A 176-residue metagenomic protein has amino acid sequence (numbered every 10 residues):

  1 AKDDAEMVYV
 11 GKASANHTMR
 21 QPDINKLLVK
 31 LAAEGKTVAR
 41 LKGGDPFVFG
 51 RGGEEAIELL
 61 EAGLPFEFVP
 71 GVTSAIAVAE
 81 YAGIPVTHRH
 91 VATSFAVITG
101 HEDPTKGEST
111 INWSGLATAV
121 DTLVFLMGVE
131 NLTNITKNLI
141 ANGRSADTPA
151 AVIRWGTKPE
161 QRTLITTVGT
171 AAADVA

Functional and structural regions predicted by a protein language model:
A1, L59, V78-A79, I135 (+1 more regions): Hydrophobic packing residues within well-ordered alpha-helices of enzyme cores
A1-V72, G169-A172: Class I S-adenosyl-L-methionine
D3, L60-L64, V86-H88, A141-D147: A short alpha->loop->secondary-structure connector
Y9, F68, H88, A96-T99 (+1 more regions): Structural signal for conserved beta-strand scaffold positions within catalytic alpha/beta enzyme cores
A13-T18, S74-A75, D103-T105, K158-E160: A short acidic, often aromatic-flanked loop/helix-cap motif at beta-alpha or helix-coil junctions that lines enzyme
D23, A33-A39, R51, I57 (+2 more regions): A contiguous loop/helix-start segment that scaffolds small-molecule binding in enzyme catalytic cores
I76-G83, Q161-L164: Glycine-rich, charge-decorated loop segments at or immediately adjacent to ligand/cofactor-binding or catalytic sites
A79-H101: Short, glycine-/small-residue-rich phosphate/pyrophosphate-handling segment
